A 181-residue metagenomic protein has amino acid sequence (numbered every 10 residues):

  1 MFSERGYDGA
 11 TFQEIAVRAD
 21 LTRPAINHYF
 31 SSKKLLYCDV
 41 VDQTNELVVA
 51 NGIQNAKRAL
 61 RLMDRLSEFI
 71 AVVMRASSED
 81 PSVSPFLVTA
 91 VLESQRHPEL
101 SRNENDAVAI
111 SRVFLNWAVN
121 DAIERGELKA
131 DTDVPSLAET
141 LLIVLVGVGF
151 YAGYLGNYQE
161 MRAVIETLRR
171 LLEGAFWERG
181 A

Functional and structural regions predicted by a protein language model:
M1-L35, D39: Helix-turn-helix
E4, R18, L35-R58, D64-R75 (+3 more regions): Alpha-helical structural segments
E4-D8, R58-A59, D80, R125: Short coil/turn segments at alpha/beta junctions that flank glycine-rich nucleotide-binding fingerprints
D64-R65, S78-R102: Amphipathic alpha-helical segments used for helix-helix packing
E68-R75, R112-E124, E139-V144, L155-A181: C-terminal peripheral helix-coil segments that are non-catalytic and often amphipathic
D80, A130, V134-A138: Membrane-interface starts of transmembrane alpha-helices
